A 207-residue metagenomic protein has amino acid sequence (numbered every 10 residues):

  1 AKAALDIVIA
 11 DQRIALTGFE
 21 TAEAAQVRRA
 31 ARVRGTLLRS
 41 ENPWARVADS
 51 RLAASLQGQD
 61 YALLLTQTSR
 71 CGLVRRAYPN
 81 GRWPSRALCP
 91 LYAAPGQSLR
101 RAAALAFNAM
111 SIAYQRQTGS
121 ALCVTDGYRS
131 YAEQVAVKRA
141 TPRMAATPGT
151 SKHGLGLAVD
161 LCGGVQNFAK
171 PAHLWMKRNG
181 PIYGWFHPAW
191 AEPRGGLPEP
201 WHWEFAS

Functional and structural regions predicted by a protein language model:
A1-L63: Alpha-helical oligomerization segments with coiled-coil/rod-like character
K2, I9, E23, L37 (+4 more regions): Sec/Tat-exported extracytoplasmic proteins
D6, R13, A93-L105, Y128 (+1 more regions): Soluble non-cytosolic domains of exported or imported proteins
A77-P95, P142, T150-C162: Short, conserved helix/loop micro-motifs enriched in His/Cys and acidic residues
Y78-D126: Active-site acidic/histidine clusters and adjacent loop/turn architecture that either coordinate catalytic ions
L105-N108, I112, V135, L174 (+1 more regions): Solvent-exposed, polar/charged alpha-helical surfaces in well-ordered, non-transmembrane soluble domains, broadly
V124-V137: Acidic helix-start/capping segments at beta-turn-to-alpha-helix junctions
M144-S207: Catalytic cores and adjacent binding grooves of peptidoglycan-active enzymes
